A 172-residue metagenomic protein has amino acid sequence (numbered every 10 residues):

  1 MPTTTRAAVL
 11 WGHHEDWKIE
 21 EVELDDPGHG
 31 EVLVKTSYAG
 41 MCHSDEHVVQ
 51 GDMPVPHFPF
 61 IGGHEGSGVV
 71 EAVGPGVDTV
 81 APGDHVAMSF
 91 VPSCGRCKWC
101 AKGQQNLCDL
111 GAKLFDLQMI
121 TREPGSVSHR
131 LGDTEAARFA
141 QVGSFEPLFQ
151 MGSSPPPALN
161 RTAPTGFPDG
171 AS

Functional and structural regions predicted by a protein language model:
P2-A8: Short structural boundary motif marking the start of a folded domain
L10, C42, G76: Detector for the N-terminal beta1/A-loop initiation region of ABC nucleotide-binding domains
H14-I19, H43-S44: Short N-terminal binding/cap micro-motifs at the start of the first secondary-structure element
W17-E20, V55-H57, V142: A short, acidic/glycine-rich surface segment
E23-A39, V49-A101, N106, L114 (+3 more regions): Glycine-rich beta-strand-centered segment in the early N-terminal region that forms part of a ligand/cofactor-binding
R96-S172: NAD(P)H dinucleotide-binding glycine-rich loop of Rossmann-like/cofactor-binding domains, especially the beta1-alpha1
